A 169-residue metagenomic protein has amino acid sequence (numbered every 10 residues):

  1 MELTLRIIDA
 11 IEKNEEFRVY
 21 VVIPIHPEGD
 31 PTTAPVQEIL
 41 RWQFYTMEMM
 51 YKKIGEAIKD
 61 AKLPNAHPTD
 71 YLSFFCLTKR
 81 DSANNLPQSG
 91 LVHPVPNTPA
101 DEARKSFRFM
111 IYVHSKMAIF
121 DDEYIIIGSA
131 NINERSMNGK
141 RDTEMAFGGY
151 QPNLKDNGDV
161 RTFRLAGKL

Functional and structural regions predicted by a protein language model:
M1-L169: PLD/PLD-like phosphodiesterase catalytic module centered on the HKD motif
